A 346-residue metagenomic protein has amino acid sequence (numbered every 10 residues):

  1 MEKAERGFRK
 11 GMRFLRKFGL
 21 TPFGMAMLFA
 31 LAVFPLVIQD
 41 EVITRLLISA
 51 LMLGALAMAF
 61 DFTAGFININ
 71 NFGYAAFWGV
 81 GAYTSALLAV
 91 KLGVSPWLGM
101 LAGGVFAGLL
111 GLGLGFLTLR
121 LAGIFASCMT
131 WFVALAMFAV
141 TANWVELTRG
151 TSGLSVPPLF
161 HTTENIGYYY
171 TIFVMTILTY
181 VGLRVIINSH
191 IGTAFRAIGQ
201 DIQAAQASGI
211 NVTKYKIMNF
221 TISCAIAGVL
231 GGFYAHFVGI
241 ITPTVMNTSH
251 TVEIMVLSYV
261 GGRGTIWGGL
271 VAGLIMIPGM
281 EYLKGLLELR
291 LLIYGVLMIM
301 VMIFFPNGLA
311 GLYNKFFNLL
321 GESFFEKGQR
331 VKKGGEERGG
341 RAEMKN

Functional and structural regions predicted by a protein language model:
M1-N346: Transmembrane alpha-helices and adjacent helix-loop boundaries
